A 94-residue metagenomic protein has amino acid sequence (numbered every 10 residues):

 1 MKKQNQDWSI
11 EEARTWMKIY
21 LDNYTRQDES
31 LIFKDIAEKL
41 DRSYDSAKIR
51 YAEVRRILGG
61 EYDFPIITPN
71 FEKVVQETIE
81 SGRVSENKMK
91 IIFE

Functional and structural regions predicted by a protein language model:
M1-E12, I79, I91-F93: Basic, amphipathic alpha-helix used for nucleic-acid engagement in HTH/winged-helix/SANT-Myb modules and analogous
Q4-S30: Eukaryotic helical DNA- and histone-tail-recognition domains of regulatory proteins
I32-E38: Short alpha-helical "recognition helix" segments of helix-turn-helix
R42-E61: Major-groove recognition helix of helix-turn-helix-like DNA-binding domains
L58-I79: Short Lys/Arg-enriched helix C-cap and helix-to-coil transition segments that create basic nucleic-acid-contact patches
V74-E94: Alpha-helical protein-interaction modules and their immediate flanks at structured-to-disordered junctions
